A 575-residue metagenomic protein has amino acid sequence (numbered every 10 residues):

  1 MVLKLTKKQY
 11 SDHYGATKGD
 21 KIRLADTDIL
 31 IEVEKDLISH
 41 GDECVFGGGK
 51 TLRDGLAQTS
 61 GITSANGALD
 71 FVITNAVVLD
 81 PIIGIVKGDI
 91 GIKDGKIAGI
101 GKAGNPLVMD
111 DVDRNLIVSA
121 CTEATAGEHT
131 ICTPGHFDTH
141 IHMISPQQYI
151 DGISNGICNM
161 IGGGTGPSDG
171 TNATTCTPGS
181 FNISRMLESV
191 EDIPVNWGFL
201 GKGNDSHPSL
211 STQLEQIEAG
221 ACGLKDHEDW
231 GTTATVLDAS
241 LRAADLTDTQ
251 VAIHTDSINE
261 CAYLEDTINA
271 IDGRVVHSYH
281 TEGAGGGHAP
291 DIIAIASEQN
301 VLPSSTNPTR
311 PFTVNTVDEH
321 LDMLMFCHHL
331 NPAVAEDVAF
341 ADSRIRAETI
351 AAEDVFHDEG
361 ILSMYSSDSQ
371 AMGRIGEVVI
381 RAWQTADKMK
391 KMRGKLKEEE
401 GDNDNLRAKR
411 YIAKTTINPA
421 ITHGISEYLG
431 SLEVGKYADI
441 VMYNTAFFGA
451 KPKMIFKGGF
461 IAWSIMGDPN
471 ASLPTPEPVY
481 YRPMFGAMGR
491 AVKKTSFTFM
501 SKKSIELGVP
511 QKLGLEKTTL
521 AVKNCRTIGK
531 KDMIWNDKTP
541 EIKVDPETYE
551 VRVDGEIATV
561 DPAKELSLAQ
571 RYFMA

Functional and structural regions predicted by a protein language model:
M1-I62, K102, D113-C132, Y149-V236 (+4 more regions): Divalent-metal coordination cores built from histidine and acidic residues
M1-R114, I153-N159, R346-I350, V355-M364 (+1 more regions): Active-site microenvironment of metallo-dependent hydrolases
N66-V72, A120, T130, F137: A short, charged/proline- and glycine-enriched loop that marks the coil->beta-strand transition at the N-terminal
V72, E123, G135-F137, V251 (+1 more regions): Residue-level marker for buried hydrophobic side chains located in beta-strands that build the well-ordered beta-sheet
P106-A126, F326-A341, P478-A491: Surface-exposed acidic, glycine/proline-enriched linker/cap segments that occur as 15-30-residue helix-coil
T133-P146, V251-I258, V551: Histidine-centered catalytic micro-motifs
G223-I412, I421-H423, A462-I465, P469: Active-site core of metal-dependent hydrolases
